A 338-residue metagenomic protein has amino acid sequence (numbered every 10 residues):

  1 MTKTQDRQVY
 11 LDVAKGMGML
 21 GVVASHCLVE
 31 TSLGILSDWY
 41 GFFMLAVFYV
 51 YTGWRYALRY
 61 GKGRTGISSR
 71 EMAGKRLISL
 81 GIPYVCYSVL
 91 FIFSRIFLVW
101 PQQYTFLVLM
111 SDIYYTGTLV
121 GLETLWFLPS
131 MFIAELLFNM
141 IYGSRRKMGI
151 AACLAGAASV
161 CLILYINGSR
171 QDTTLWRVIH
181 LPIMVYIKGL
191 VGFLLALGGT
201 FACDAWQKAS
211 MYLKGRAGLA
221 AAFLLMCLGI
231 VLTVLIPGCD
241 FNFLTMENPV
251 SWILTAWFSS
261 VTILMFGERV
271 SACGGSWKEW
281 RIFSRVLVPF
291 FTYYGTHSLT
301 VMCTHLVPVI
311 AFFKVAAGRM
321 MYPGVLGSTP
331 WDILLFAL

Functional and structural regions predicted by a protein language model:
M1-L338: Alpha-helical transmembrane segments and their immediate juxtamembrane cytosolic regions
